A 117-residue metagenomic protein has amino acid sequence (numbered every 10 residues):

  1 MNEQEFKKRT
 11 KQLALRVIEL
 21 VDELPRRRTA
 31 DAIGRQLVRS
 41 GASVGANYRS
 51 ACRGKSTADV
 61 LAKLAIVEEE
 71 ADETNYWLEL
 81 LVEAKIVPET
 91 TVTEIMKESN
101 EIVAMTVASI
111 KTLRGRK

Functional and structural regions predicted by a protein language model:
M1-K117: Short, C-terminally biased terminal segments at protein or domain edges
